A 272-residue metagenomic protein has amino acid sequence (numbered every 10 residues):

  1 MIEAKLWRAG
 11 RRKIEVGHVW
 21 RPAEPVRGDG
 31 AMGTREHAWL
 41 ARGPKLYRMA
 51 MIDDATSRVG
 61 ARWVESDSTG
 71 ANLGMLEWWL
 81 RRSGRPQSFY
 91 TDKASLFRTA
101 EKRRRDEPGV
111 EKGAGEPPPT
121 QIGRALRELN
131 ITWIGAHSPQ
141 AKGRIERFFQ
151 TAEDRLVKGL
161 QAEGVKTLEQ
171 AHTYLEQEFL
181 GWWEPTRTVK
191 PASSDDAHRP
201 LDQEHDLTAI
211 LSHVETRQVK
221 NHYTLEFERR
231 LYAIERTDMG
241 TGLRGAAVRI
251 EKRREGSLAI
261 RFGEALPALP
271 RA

Functional and structural regions predicted by a protein language model:
M1, G33, M51, S57 (+7 more regions): Mobile genetic element proteins and their domesticated derivatives, centered on retroelements and DNA transposons
M1-A38, R104-P117, D196-L207: Basic, flexible linker segments flanking DNA-binding modules in nucleic acid-interacting mobile-element proteins
M32-V59: An active-site-proximal beta-strand-loop segment
P44, A61-S88, E111-K112: Active-site beta-loop-alpha junctions of metal-dependent nucleic acid enzymes, especially the RNase H-like/DDE
E65-S66, D92, D238: A generic structural motif
L80-A114, A136-P139, D196: Acidic/histidine-rich, metal-coordinating catalytic segments
G115, Q121-A192, A197-A209, R249 (+1 more regions): Charged alpha-helix within mobile-element recombinases
E178-A272: C-terminal, beta-rich DNA-binding module of retroviral/retroelements integrases
